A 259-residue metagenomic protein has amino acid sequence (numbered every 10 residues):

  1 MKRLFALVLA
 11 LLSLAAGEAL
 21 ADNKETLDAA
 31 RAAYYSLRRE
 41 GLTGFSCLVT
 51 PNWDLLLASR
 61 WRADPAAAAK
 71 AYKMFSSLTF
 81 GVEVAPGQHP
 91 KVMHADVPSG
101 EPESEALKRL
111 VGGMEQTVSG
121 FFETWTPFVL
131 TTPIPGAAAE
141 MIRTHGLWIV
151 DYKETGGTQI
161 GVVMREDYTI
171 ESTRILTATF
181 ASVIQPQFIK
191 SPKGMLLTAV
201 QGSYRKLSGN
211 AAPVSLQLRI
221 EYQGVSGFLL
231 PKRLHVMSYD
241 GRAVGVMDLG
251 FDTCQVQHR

Functional and structural regions predicted by a protein language model:
M1-L4: Positively charged n-region of N-terminal signal peptides that target proteins for export
A6-A15: Bacterial N-terminal signal peptides
A19-L55: N-terminal leader/targeting segments and the immediate start of mature chains
A29, C47, W125-A139, T179-V183 (+1 more regions): A short, amphipathic edge element
F45-F80, V84: N-terminal, post-signal-peptide region of Sec/Tat-exported proteins
K70-L130, K153, Q159-G161, L176 (+1 more regions): An acidic-aromatic
G136, I142-L147: A short mid-domain helix/strand-loop element embedded in enzyme catalytic domains that forms or borders the active-site
H145-R259: Gly/Pro-enriched, hydrophobic low-complexity segments that function as extracytoplasmic propeptides/linkers
